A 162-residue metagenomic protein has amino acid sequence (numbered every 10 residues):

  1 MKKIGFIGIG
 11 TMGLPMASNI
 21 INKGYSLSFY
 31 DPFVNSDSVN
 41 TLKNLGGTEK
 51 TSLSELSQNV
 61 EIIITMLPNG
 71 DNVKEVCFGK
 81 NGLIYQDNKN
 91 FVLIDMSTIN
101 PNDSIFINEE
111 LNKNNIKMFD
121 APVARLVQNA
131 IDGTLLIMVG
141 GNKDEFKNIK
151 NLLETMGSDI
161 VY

Functional and structural regions predicted by a protein language model:
M1-M66, F91: NAD(P)+-binding Rossmann beta1-loop-alpha1 motif at the extreme N-terminus of oxidoreductases
I4, I99-Y162: Rossmann-fold dinucleotide-binding core
N19, K23, Y30-F33, L45 (+4 more regions): Change "in soluble alpha/beta enzymes" to "in soluble alpha/beta proteins
D37-S38, V73, Q128-D132: A short acidic, helix-capping loop that chelates divalent metal ions and anchors anionic groups
L53-M118: Rossmann-fold NAD(P) dinucleotide-binding segment
